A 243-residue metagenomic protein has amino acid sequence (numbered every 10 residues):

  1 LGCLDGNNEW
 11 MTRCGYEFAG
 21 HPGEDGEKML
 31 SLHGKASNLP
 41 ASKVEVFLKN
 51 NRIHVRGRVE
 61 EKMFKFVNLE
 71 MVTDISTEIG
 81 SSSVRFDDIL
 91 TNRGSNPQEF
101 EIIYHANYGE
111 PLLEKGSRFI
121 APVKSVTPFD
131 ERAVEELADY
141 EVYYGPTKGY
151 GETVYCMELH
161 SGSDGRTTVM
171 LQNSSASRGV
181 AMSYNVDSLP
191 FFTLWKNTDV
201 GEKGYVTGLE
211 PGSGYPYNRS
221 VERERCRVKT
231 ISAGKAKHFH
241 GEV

Functional and structural regions predicted by a protein language model:
L1-I79, S83-R85, E99, Y108-P146 (+1 more regions): Surface-exposed acidic/polar loop and edge beta-strand patches at domain peripheries
R58, I89, I103: Surface loops and adjacent helix of pleckstrin homology
I89-N96, N173: Asparagine-centered strand-capping/turn motif at beta-strand->loop junctions
N96-I103: Short, hydrophobic/aromatic beta-strand segments
P146-C156: Charged, amphipathic alpha-helical segments
